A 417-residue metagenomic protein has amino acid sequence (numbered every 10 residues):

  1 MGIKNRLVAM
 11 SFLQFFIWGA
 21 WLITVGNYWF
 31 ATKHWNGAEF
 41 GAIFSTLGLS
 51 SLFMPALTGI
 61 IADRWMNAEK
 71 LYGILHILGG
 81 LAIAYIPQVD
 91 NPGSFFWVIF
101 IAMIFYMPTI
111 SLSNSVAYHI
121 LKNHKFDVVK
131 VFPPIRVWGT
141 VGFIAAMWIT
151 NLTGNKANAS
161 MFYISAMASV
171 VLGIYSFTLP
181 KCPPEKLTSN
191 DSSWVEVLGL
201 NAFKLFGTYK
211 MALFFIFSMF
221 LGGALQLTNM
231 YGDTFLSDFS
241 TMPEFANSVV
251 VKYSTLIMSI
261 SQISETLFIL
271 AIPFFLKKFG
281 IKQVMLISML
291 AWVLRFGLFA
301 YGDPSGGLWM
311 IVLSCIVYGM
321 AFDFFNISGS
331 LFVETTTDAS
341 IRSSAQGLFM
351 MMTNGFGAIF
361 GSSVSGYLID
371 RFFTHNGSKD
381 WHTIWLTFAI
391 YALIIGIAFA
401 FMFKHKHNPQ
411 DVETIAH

Functional and structural regions predicted by a protein language model:
M1-G2, L179-I216, T241-A246: Juxtamembrane intracellular "pre-TM" segments in multi-pass secondary transporters
M1-G48, K210-A246, S254, N326: Helix-loop boundary and gating motifs at the non-cytosolic
R6, Y85-V89, S169-K181, G355 (+1 more regions): Multi-pass alpha-helical transporter architecture, strongest for 12-TM Major Facilitator/SLC carriers used
F12, A82, P92-L112, V116 (+2 more regions): Hydrophobic core of transmembrane alpha-helices in multi-pass small-molecule transporters, especially MFS/SLC-type
D63-H76, F275-M289: Cytoplasmic membrane-interface "Motif A"-like loop-to-helix N-cap segments of 12-TM Major Facilitator Superfamily
I77-N91, L290-P304: C-terminal ends and interior cores of transmembrane alpha-helices in multi-pass membrane transporters/permeases
F100-W138: Cytoplasmic helix-loop-helix junction between adjacent transmembrane helices in 12-TM secondary transporters
L152-A168, Y367-A392: A membrane-interface helix-boundary motif in multi-pass transporters
